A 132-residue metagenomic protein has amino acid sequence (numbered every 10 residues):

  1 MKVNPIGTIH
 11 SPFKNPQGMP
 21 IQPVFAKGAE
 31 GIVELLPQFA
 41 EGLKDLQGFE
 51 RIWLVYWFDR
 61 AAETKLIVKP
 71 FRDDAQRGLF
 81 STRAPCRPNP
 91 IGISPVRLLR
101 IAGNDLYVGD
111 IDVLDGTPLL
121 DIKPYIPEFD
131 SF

Functional and structural regions predicted by a protein language model:
M1-F132: Glycine-rich, low-complexity intrinsically disordered segments
